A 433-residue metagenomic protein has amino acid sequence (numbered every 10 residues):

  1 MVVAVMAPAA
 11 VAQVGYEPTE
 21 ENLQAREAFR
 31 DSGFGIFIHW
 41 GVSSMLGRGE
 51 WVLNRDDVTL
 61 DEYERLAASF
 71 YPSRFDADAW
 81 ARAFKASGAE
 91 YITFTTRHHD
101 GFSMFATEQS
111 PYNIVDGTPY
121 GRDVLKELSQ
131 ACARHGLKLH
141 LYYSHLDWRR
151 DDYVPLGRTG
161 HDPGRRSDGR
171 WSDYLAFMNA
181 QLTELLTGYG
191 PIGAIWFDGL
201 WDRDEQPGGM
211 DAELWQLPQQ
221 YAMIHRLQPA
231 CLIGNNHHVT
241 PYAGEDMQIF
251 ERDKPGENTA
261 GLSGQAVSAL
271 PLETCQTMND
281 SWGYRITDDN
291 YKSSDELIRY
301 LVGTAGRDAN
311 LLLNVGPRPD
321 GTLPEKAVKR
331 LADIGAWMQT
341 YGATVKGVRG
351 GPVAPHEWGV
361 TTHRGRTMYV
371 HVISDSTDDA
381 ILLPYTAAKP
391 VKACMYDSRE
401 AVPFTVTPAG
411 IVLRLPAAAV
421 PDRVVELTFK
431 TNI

Functional and structural regions predicted by a protein language model:
M1-V2: Sec-dependent signal peptide recognition, specifically the positively charged N-region followed immediately by
A7-P8: N-terminal signal peptide c-region/cleavage motif recognized by signal peptidases
Q13-I433: Mature catalytic domains of secreted/periplasmic carbohydrate-active enzymes
